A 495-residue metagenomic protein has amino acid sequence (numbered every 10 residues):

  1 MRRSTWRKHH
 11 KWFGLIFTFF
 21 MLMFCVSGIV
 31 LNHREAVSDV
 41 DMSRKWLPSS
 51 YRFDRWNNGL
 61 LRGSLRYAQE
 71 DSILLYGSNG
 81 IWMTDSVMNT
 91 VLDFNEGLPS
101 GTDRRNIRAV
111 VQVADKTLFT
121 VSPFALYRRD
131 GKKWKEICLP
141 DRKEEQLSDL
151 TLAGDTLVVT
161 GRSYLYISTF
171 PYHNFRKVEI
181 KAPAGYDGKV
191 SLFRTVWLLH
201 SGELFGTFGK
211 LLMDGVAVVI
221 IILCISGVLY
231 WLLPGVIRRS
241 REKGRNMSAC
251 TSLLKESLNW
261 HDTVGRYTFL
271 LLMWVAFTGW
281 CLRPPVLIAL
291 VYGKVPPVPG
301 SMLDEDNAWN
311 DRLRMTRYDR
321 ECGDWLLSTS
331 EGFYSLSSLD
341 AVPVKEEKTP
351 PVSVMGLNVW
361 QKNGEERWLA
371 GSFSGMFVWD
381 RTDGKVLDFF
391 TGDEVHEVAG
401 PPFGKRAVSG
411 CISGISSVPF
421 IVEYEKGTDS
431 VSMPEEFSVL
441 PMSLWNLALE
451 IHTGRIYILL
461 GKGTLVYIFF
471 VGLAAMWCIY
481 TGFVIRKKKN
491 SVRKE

Functional and structural regions predicted by a protein language model:
R2-F17, F208-L271, L460-E495: Juxtamembrane interface at the cytosolic side of transmembrane helices
L31-R55, L282-W309: Alpha-helical transmembrane signal-anchor/signal-peptide segments
R52-Y67, S100-D115, K143-D155, D304-Y318 (+2 more regions): Repeated scaffold domains used in trafficking and secretory/extracellular systems, primarily beta-propellers
S78-W82, M88, P123-Y127, R162-Y166 (+3 more regions): Loop/turn residues immediately N-terminal
D85-M88, D130-K133, F170-H173, S337-D340 (+1 more regions): Short loop/turn segments that connect beta-strands within beta-propeller blades
V91-G97, K135-D141, F175-K189, P343-P350 (+2 more regions): Beta-propeller fold detector
L157-W197, L369, S416-L449: Extended, hydrophilic extramembrane loops/domains of integral membrane proteins
P285-E347, E365: Juxtamembrane segments of multi-pass membrane proteins
